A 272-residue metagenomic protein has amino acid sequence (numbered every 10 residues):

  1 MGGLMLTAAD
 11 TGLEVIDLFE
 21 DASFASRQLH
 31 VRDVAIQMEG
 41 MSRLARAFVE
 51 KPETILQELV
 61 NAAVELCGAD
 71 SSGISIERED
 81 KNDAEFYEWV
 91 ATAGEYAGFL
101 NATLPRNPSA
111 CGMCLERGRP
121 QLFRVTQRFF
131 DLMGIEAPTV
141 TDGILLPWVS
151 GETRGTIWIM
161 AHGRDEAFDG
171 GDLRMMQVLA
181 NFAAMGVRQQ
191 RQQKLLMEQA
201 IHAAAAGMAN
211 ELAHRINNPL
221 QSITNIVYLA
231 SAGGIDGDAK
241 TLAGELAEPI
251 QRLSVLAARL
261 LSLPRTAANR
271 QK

Functional and structural regions predicted by a protein language model:
G2-T54, L196, A205: Signal-transmission linkers at sensory-effector interfaces
T11-V15, A167-R188: Amphipathic alpha-helical "output/dimerization" segments
G40, Q192-R215: Conserved HAMP-HisKA connector
N61-V64, G73-A102: GAF sensory/regulatory domain recognition with acknowledged cross-activation on helical regulatory dimers
L66, K240-K272: Conserved DHp (HisKA) dimerization/phosphotransfer helix of two-component histidine kinases, i.e., the long coiled-coil
Y96-I135: Regulatory sensory and allosteric helical modules in signal-transduction proteins and certain transcription factors
T141-S150, T156: A short, aliphatic-rich beta-strand micro-motif
N225-G237, T266: Conserved C-terminal segment of the DHp
